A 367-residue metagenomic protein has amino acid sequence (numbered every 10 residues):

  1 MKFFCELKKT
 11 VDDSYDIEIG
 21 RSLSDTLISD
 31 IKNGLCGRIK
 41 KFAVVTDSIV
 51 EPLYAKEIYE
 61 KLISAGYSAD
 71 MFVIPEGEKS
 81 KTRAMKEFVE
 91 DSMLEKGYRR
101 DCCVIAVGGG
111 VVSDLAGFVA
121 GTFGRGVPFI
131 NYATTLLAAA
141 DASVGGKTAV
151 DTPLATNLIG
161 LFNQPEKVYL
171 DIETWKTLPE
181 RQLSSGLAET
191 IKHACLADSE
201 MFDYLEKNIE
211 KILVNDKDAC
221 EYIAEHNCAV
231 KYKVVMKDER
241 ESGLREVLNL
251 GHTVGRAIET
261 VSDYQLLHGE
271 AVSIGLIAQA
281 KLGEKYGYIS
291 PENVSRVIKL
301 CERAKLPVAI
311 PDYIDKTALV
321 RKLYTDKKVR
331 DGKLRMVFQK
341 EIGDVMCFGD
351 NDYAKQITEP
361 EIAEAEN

Functional and structural regions predicted by a protein language model:
M1-C102: ATP/NTP phosphate-donor binding region
E6, A188-T190, Y288-N367: C-terminal charged capping/lid subdomain of soluble metabolic enzymes
T10, F118-K211: A glycine/threonine-rich phosphate-anchoring loop and its flanking beta-alpha core in nucleotide/phosphate-binding
G20, V44, A133, D171 (+2 more regions): Residue-level signal for inorganic ion chemistry
A43-V45, I105-V107, Y169: Structural motif
E76-G77, V107-G109, L250-G251: Glycine-rich beta-strand-to-loop/alpha-helix junction loops that act as flexible
V111-F118, A139, A257: Short glycine/serine/threonine-rich phosphate/pyrophosphate-binding segments that cradle anionic phosphate groups
D203, K207-A318: Active-site segments that bind and position negatively charged phosphate/pyrophosphate groups
